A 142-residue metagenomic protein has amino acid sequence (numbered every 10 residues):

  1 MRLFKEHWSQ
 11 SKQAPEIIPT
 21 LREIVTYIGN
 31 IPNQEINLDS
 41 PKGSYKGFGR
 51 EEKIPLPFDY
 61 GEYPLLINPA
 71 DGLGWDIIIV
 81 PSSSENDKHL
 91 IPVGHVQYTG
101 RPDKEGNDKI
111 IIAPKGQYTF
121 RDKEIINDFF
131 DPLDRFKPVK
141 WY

Functional and structural regions predicted by a protein language model:
M1-L3: A signal for long, low-complexity, Ser/Thr/Asn-enriched, surface-exposed stalk/shaft and domain-boundary segments
H7-Y142: Hydrophobic N-terminal alpha-helices or hydrophobic patches in metabolic proteins across all domains of life
